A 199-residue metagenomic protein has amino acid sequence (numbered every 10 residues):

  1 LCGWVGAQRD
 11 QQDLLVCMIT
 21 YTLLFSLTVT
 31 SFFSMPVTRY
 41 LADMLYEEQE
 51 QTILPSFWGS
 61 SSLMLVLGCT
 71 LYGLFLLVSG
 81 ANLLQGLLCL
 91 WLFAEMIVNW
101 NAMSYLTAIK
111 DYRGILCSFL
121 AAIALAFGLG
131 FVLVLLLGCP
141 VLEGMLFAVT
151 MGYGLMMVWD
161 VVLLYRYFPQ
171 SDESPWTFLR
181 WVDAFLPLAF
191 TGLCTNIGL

Functional and structural regions predicted by a protein language model:
L1-V29, T191-G198: Signature of the first transmembrane helix
C2-G6, L74-A81, F131-L137: Juxtamembrane "helix-exit" motif on the non-cytosolic side of transmembrane helices
M18-S26, L65, L74, V78-L106 (+1 more regions): Alpha-helical transmembrane segments of multi-pass membrane proteins
V29-W58: Transmembrane-helix boundary and interhelical linker motifs in polytopic inner-membrane proteins
S31-M35, L88-K110, I115-I123, G144-V161: Short runs within selected transmembrane alpha-helices of multi-pass transporters and secretion channels
L41, L106, M151, F190-I197: Hydrophobic/aromatic residues within transmembrane alpha-helices of membrane transport systems, especially the TMDs
P55-L67, P187-T191: Alpha-helical transmembrane segments of multi-pass membrane proteins
S118-Y165, R180-A184, T191: Hydrophobic alpha-helical transmembrane segments
